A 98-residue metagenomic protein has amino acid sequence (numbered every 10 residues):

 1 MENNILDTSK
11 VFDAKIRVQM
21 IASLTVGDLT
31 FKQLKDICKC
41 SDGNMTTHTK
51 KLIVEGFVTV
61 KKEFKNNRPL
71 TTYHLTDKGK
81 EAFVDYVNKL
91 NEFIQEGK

Functional and structural regions predicted by a protein language model:
M1-N4, D77-K98: Amphipathic alpha-helical dimerization/coiled-coil segments that flank or bridge DNA-binding/regulatory modules
N3-N44, T72-H74: N-terminal helix-turn-helix DNA-binding core of bacterial DNA-binding proteins
S23, S41, G56, N67-R68 (+2 more regions): A periodicity- and composition-biased signal for non-globular, repetitive helical segments
H48: Residues within the DNA-recognition helix of helix-turn-helix
E55-P69, H74: Beta-hairpin "wing" of winged helix-turn-helix
